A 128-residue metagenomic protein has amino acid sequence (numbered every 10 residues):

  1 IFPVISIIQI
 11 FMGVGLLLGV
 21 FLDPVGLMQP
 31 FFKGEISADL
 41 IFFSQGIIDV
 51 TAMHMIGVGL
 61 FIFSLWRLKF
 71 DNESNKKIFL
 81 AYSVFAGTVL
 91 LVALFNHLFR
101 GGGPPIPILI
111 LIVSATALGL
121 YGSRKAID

Functional and structural regions predicted by a protein language model:
I1-I5, S123-A126: N-terminal membrane topogenic signal
F2-I8, T51, I78-A86, I108-L111: Hydrophobic alpha-helical transmembrane segments of polytopic
I8-M53: Hydrophobic transmembrane helix segments
F11-G15, F85-L94: Aromatic-anchored segments of alpha-helical transmembrane domains
L40-R67, V84-T88: Core segments of alpha-helical transmembrane spans in multipass integral membrane proteins
W66-Y82: Loop-to-transmembrane helix junctions at the membrane interface
L90-I108, S123-A126: Membrane-helix boundary connector in multi-pass membrane proteins
S114-D128: Membrane-water interface at the C-terminal end of transmembrane alpha helices
